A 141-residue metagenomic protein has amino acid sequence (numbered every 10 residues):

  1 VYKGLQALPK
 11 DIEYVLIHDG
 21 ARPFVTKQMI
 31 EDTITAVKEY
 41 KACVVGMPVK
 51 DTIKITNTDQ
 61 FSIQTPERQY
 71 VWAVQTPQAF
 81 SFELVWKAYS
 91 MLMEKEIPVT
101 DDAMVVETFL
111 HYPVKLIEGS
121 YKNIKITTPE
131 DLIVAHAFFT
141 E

Functional and structural regions predicted by a protein language model:
V1-T56, Q75: Conserved beta-loop-beta/alpha segment of the NTase-like Rossmann-fold superfamily that binds/positions NTPs
Q6, I34-T35, I63-Q64, V106 (+1 more regions): Short secondary-structure boundary/capping segments
K10-I12, E39-Y40, N57-Q64, M91-P98 (+1 more regions): Short, glycine- and charge-enriched coil/turn segments that flank and shape catalytic ligand pockets
E13-L16, K41-V44, T52, F61-I63 (+3 more regions): Structural motif
V49-D51, Q60, Y121-N123: Residue-level detector of flexible, active-site-proximal loop/helix-junction positions within diverse enzyme catalytic
K54-F80: Short, flexible, basic/aromatic active-site loop/helix in glycosyltransferases
V71-E141: Conserved alpha/beta core of the MobA/IspD/sugar-nucleotide pyrophosphorylase nucleotidyltransferase superfamily
